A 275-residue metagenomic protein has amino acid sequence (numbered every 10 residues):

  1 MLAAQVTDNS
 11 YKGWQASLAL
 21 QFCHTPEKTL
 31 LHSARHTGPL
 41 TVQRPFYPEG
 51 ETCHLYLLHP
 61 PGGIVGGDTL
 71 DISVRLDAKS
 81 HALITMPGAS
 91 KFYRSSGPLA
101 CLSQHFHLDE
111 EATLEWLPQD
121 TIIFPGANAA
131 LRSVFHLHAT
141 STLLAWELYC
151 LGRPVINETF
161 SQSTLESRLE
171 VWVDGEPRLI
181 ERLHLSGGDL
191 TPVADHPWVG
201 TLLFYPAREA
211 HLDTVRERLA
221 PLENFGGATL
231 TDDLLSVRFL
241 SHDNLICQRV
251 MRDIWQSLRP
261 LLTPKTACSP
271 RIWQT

Functional and structural regions predicted by a protein language model:
L2-D120, P125: N-terminal, charged/glycine-rich beta-strand/loop interface patches
A3, T7, Q15-T37, C101 (+6 more regions): N-terminal intrinsically disordered, cationic/polar leader segments that include organellar targeting peptides
T41-R44, Y93-L99, G126-N128, P154-E158 (+2 more regions): A short, polar/proline- and glycine-enriched secondary-structure boundary/capping micro-motif
T69-D71, A130, L234: Intrinsic-disorder/low-complexity, polar/charged segments enriched in Ser/Thr/Lys/Arg/Asp/Glu/Gln
H81-L83, T113-E115, T142-L144, G200-T201 (+1 more regions): Structural motif
Q119-T121, W146-L151: Short, surface-exposed recognition loops or helix-turn segments adjacent to catalytic cores
Y149-T275: A structural signal for small-residue-enriched, beta-sheet-centric alpha/beta enzyme cores and oligomeric scaffold folds
